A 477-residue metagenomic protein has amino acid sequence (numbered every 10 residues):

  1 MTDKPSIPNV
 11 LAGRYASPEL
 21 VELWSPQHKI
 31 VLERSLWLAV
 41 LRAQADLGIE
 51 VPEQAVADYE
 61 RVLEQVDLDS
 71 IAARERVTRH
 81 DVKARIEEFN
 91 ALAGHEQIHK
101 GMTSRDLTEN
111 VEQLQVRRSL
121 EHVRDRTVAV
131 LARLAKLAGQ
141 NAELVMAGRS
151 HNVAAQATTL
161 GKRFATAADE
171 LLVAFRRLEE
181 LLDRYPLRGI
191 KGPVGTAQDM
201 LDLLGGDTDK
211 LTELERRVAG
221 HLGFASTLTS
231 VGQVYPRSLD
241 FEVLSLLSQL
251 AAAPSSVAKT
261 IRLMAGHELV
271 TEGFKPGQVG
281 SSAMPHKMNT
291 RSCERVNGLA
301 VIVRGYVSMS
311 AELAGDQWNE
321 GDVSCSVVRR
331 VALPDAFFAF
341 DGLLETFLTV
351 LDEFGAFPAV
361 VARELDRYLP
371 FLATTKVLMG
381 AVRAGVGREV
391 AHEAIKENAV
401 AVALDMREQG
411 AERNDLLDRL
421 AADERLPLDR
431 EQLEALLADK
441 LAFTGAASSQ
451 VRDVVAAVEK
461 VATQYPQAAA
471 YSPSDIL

Functional and structural regions predicted by a protein language model:
M1-A197, D202, G206-R217, G280 (+3 more regions): A helix-coil-helix interface module used to build multimeric assemblies and to scaffold catalytic/cofactor sites
V21-S25, S70-A72, Q278-G298, E320-D335 (+4 more regions): Short beta-alpha connecting loops at secondary-structure transitions that line or flank enzyme active sites
R34, R79-V82, T127, L131-L134 (+7 more regions): Alpha-helical transition-metal enzyme core signature, strongest for iron centers
G139-G161, T271-K287, E320-V328, D352-L372: Glycine-rich cofactor-pocket loops
A174, A225, Q233-S326, R330: Glycine-rich anion/phosphate-binding loop at the beta-strand->alpha-helix junction
T208-Q233: Active-site-adjacent "gating/activation" loops or surface patches in catalytic cores
I302-R388, A394-E397: Long, amphipathic alpha-helical stalk/connector segments used for oligomerization, subunit docking, or mechanical
T375-R430: C-terminal hydrophobic structural anchor segments that stabilize assembly/packing rather than catalytic chemistry
